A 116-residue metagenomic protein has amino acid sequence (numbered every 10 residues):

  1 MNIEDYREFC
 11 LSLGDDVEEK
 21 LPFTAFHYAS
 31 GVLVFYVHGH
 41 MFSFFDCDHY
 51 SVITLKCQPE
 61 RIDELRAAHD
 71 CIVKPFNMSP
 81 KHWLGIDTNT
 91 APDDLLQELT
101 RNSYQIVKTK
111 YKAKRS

Functional and structural regions predicted by a protein language model:
M1-S116: Charge-dense, helix-prone N-terminal extensions
